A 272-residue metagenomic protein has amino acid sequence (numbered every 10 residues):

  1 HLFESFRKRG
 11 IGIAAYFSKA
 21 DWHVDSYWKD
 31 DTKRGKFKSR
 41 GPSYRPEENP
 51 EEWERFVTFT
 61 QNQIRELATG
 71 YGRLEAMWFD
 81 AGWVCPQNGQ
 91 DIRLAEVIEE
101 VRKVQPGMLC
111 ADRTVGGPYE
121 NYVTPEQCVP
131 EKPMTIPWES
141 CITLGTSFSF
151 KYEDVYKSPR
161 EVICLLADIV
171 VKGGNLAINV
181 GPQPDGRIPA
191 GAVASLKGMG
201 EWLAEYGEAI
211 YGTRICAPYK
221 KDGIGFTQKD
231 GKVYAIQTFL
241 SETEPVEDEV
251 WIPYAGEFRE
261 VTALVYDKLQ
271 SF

Functional and structural regions predicted by a protein language model:
H1-F272: Mature catalytic domains of secreted/periplasmic carbohydrate-active enzymes
